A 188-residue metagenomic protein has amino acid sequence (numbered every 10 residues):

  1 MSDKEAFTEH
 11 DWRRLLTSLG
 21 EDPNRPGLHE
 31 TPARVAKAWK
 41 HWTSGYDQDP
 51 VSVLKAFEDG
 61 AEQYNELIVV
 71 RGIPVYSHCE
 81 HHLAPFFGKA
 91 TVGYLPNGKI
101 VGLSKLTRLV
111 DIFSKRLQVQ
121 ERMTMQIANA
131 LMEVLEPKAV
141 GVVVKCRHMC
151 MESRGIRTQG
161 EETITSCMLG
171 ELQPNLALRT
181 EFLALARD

Functional and structural regions predicted by a protein language model:
M1-D188: A domain-level signal for the structural core that forms small-molecule/cofactor-binding pockets and catalytic centers
